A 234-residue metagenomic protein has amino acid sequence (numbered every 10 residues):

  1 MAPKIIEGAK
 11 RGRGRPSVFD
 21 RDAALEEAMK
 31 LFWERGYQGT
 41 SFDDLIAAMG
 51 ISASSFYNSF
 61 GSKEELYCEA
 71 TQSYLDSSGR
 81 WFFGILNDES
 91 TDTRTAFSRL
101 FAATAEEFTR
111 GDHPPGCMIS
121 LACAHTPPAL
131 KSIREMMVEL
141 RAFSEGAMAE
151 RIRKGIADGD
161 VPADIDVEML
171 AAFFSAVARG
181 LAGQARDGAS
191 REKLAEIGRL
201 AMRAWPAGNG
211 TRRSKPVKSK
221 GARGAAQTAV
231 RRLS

Functional and structural regions predicted by a protein language model:
M1-F19, N209-S234: N-terminal intrinsically disordered/low-complexity leader segments
A2, A23, E27-E65, E69: Helix-turn-helix
K4, P115-S120, A124, A163-Q184 (+1 more regions): Hydrophobic alpha-helical segments that form the core of small-molecule binding pockets and/or dimer interfaces
P16-V18, M29, W33-R35, D43-A48 (+5 more regions): Recognition helices and adjacent regulatory flanks at domain boundaries
E65, E69, F83-P115, V167-F174: Hydrophobic alpha-helical connector segments
D76-G79, T91, T95-R99, K131-D158 (+1 more regions): Amphipathic alpha-helical packing segments from all-alpha helical-bundle domains
T95-F97, R110-E135: Amphipathic alpha-helical segments used for helix-helix packing
E107-R110, K154, F174-R191, A204-R213: Amphipathic C-terminal alpha-helical segment
